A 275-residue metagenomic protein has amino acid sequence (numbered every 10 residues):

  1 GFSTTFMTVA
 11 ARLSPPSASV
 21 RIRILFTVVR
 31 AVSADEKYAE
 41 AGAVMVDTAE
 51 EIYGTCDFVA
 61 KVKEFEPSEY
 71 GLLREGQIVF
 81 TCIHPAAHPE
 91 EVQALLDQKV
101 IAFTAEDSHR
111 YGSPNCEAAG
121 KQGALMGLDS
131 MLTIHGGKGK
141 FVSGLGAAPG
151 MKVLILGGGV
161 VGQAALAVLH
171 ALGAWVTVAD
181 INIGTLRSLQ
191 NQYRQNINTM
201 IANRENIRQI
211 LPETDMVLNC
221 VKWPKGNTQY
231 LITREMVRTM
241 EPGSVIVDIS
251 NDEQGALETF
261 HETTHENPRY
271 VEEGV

Functional and structural regions predicted by a protein language model:
G1, R23, T27-E36, I134-N219: Glycine-rich phosphate/diphosphate-binding loop of Rossmann-like nucleotide-binding domains
G1, R23-A94: An N-terminal-biased, well-structured beta-alpha scaffold segment characteristic of Rossmann-like dinucleotide-binding
F2, F6-V20, I24-V28: Short amphipathic, helix-prone segments within low-complexity/disordered or flexible regions
G42-D57, E64-F65, T199-V217, V221-R238: A structured beta-alpha segment of the ubiquitous adenosine-cofactor-binding alpha/beta core
K61-A86, P212-E213, G226-I246: Rossmann-fold NAD(P) dinucleotide-binding segment
F65-M151: Glycine/serine-rich phosphate-binding loop and adjoining beta1-alpha1 elements at the start of nucleotide-handling
A86-D107, E235-V275: Rossmann-fold NAD(P)-binding glycine/threonine-rich loop
V160-L166, G184-L186, K225-L231, Q254-L257: Short glycine/serine/threonine-rich phosphate/pyrophosphate-binding segments that cradle anionic phosphate groups
